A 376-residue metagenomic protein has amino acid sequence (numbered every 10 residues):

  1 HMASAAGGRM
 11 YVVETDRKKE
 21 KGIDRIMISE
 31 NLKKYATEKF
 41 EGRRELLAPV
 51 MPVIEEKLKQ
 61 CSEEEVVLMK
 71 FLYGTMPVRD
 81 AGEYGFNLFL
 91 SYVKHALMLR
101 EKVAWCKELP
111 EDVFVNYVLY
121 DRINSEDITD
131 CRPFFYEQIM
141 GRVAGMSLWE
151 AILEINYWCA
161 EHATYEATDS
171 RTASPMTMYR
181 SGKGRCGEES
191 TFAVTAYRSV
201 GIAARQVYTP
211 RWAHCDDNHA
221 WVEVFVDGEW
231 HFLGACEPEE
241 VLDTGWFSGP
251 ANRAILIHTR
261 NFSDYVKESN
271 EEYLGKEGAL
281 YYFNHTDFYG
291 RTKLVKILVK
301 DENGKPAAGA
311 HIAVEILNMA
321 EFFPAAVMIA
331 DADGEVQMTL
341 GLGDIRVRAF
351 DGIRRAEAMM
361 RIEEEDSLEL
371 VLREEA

Functional and structural regions predicted by a protein language model:
G7-K18, G22, E137-M146, A151-Y157 (+3 more regions): Hydrophobic/aromatic-rich core segments of domains that either
M10, I26-K34, E38-S181, D216-D217: Secondary-structure boundary elements
V226, D301, D351-I353: Surface-exposed loop/turn motifs at beta-strand-loop junctions within extracellular Ig-like and Fibronectin type III
K293-G304: A short, amphipathic beta-strand motif
E302-E321, L342-G343: Short, ordered, surface-exposed loop/turn motifs in non-cytosolic proteins
N318-L340: Short, acidic Ser/Thr/Gly-rich low-complexity loop/linker segments typical of extracellular and cell-surface proteins
E335-R346, F350-I353, I362: Short Pro-Gly-centered beta-turn/loop motif in secreted/extracellular proteins
F350-E375: Structured interaction patches on ligand/partner-binding surfaces of diverse proteins
